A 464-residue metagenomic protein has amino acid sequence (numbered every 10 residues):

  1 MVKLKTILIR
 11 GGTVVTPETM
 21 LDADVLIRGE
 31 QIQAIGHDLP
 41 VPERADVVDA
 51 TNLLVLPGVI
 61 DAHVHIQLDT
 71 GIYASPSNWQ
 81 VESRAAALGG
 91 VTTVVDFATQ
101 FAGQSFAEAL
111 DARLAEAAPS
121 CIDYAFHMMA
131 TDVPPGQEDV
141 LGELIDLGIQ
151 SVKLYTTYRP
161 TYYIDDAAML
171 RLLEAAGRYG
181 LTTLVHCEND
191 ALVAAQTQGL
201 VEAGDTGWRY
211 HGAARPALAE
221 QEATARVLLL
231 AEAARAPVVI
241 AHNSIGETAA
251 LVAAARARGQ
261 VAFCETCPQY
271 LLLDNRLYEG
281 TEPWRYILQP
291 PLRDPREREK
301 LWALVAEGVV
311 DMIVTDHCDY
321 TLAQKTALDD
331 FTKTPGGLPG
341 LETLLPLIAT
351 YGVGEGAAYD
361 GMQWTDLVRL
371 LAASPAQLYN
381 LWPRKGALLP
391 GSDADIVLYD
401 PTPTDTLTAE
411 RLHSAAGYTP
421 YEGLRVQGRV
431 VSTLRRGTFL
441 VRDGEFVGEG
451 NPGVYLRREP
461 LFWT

Functional and structural regions predicted by a protein language model:
M1-P57: Histidine-rich, glycine-flanked metal-binding segment
G12, V25, E30, N52 (+15 more regions): Divalent metal-coordination and catalytic microenvironments
A50-P119, G136: Metal-associated gating/positioning segment near the N- to mid-region
V95-D96, A125-M128, P237-H242: Short catalytic-loop micro-motif centered on adjacent basic/acidic residues
A115-M129: A glycine-rich helix N-cap at a beta->alpha junction
G136-I313, D329: Histidine/acidic residue-rich metal-binding segments in metalloenzymes
G207-R235, D311-M312, D319-T402: His/Asp/Glu-enriched, well-ordered alpha-helical/loop segment that forms or immediately abuts the divalent-metal
T326, D330, P390-L456: C-terminal cap of metal-dependent C-N hydrolases
